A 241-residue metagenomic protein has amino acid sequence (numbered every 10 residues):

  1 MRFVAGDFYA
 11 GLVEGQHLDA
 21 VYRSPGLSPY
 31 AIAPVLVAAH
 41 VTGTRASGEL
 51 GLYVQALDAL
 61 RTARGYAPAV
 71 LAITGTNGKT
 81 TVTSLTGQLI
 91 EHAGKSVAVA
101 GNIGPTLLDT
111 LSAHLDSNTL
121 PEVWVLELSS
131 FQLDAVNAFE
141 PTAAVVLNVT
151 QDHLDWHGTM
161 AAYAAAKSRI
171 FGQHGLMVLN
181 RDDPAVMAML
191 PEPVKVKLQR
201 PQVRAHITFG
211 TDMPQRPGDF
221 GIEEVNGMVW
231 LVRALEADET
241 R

Functional and structural regions predicted by a protein language model:
R2-E14: Glycine-rich, highly charged phosphate/nucleotide-binding loops
F3, M189, P193, H206-F209 (+1 more regions): Internal gly/pro-rich beta-alpha loop/helix module that stabilizes soluble enzyme cofactors or their anionic handles
F3-G6, S47-L50, T208-T211: Short beta-strand elements of ligand-binding domains
L12, Q16, P25, P29-Q202 (+1 more regions): Phosphate-binding loop of NTP-binding sites
A20: Basic, alpha-helical nucleic-acid-binding regions used in initiation and control of genome expression
A138, M213-P214: Short polar/acidic secondary-structure junctions
D219-G221: Short, surface-exposed charged micro-motifs
A237-R241: A short, charged helix-loop
